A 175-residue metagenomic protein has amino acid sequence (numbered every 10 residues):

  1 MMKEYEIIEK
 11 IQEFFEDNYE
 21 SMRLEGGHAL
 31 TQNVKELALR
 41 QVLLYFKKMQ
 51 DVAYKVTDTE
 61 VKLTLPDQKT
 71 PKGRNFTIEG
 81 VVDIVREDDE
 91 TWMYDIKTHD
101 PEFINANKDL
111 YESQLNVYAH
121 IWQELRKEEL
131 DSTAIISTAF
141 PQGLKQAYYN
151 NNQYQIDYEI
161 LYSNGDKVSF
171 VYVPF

Functional and structural regions predicted by a protein language model:
M2-E102, E128-E129: Catalytic cores of nuclease domains that cleave nucleic-acid phosphodiester backbones
Y5, I121-F175: Metal-dependent nuclease catalytic regions and adjoining charged, substrate-binding loops involved in nucleic-acid end
L39-Y45, L115-Y118, N150-Q155: Short amphipathic alpha-helical surface micro-motifs
K69, I104, G143-K145: Short acidic, gly/pro-rich beta-turn/loop elements at beta-sheet edges and active-site/ligand-binding grooves
P101-I104, V168-S169: Short small-residue beta-strand/loop micro-motif enriched in glycine and branched aliphatics
I104-E112: Active-site metal-coordination segments of metallo-dependent hydrolases
Y111-E124: An active-site-proximal "capping" alpha-helix that borders the catalytic cofactor pocket
